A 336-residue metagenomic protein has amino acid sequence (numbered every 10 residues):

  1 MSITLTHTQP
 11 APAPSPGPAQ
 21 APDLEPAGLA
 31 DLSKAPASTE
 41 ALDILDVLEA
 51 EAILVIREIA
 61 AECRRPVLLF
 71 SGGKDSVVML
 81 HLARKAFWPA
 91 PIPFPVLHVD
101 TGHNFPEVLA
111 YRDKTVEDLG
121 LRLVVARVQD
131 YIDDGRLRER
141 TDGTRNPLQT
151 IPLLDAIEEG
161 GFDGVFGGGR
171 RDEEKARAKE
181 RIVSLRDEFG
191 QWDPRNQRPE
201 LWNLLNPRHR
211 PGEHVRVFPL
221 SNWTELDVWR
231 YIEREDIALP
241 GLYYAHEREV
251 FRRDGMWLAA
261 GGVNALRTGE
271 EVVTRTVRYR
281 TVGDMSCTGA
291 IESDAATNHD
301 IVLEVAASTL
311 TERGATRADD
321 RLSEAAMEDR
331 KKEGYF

Functional and structural regions predicted by a protein language model:
S2-F336: Nucleotide-activated chemistry modules centered on ATP-dependent adenylation/adenylyltransferase
